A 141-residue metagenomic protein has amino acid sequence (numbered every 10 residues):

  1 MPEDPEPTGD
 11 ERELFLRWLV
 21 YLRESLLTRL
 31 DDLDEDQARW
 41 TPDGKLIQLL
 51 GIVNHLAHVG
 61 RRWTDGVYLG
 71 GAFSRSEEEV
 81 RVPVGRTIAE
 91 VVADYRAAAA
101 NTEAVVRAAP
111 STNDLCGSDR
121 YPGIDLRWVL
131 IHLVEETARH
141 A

Functional and structural regions predicted by a protein language model:
P2-P5, R12-E79, S118-A141: Short, contiguous alpha-helical
R81-G117, D125-R139: Acidic/histidine-rich alpha-helical segments that form the ligand environment of transition-metal centers
